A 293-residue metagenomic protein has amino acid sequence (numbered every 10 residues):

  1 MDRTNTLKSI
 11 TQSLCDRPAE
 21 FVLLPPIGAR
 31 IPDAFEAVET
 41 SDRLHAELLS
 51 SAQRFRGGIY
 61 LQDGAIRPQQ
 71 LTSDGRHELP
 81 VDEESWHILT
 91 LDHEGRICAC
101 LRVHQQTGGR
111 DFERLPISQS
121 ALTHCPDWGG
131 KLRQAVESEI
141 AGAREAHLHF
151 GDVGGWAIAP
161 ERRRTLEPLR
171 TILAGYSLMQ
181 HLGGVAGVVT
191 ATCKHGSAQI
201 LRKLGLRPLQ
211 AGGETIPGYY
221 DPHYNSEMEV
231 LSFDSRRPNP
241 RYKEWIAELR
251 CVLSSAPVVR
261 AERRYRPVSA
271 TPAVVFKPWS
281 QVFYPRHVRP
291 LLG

Functional and structural regions predicted by a protein language model:
D2-S9: Eukaryotic low-complexity, non-globular regulatory regions
I10-D74, H87-I97, R102-G108: Short amphipathic alpha-helix that is part of the acyltransferase structural core
G28-H45, T72-D74, E167-G183, L253-A261 (+1 more regions): C-terminal/domain-terminus segments
E78-E83: Short loop/turn motifs at secondary-structure junctions and domain boundaries
W86-H87, A99, H149-G154: Generic beta-strand structural signal
T90-E94, Q105-T107, G155-A157, C193 (+1 more regions): Short, flexible loop/turn elements at secondary-structure junctions
E113-M228, S232: Acyl-donor binding region in acyl/amide transferases
K203-L291: Charge-rich, low-complexity intrinsically disordered segments
